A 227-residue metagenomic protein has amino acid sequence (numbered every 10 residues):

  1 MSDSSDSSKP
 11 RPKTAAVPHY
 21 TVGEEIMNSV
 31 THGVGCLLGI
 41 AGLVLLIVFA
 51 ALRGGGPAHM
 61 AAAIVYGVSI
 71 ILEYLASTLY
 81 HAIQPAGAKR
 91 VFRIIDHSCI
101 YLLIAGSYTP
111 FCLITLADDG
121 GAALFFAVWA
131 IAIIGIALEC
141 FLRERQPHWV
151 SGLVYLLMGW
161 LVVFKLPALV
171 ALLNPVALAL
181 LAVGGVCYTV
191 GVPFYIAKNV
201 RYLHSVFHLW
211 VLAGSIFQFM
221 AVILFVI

Functional and structural regions predicted by a protein language model:
S2-I227: Multi-pass alpha-helical transmembrane bundles in non-GPCR membrane proteins that perform intramembrane catalysis
